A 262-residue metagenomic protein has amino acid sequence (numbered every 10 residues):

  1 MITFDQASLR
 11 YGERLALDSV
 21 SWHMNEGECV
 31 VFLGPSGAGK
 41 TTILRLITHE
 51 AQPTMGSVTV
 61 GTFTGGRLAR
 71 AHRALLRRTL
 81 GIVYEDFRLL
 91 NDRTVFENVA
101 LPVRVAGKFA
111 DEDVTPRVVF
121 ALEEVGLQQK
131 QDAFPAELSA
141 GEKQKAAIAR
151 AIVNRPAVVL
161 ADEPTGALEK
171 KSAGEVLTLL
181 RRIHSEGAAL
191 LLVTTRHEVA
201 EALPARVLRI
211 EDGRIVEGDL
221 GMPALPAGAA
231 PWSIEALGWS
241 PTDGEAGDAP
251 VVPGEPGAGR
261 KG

Functional and structural regions predicted by a protein language model:
T48: Helix-to-loop junction immediately C-terminal to a conserved catalytic motif
G56-G65: Conserved ABC transporter NBD signature motif
G65-G81, D111, S185: ABC ATPase NBD coupling module
R93-P102: Short coil-to-helix segment of the ABC ATPase nucleotide-binding domain corresponding to the Q-loop/switch region
F134-L138, E142: Conserved ABC ATPase signature
R155: Conserved catalytic motifs of ABC-family nucleotide-binding domains
V159-D162: Catalytic Walker B motif of ABC-type/P-loop ATPase nucleotide-binding domains
